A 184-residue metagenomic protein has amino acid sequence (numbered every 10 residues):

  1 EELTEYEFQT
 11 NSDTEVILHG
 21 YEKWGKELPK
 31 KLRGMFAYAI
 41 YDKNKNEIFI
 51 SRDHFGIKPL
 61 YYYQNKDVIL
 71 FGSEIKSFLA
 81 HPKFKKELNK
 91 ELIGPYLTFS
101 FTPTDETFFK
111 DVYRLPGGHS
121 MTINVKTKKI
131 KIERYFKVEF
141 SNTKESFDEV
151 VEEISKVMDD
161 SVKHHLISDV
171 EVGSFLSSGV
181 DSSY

Functional and structural regions predicted by a protein language model:
E1-Y184: Cysteine-centered catalytic environments shared across enzyme families
